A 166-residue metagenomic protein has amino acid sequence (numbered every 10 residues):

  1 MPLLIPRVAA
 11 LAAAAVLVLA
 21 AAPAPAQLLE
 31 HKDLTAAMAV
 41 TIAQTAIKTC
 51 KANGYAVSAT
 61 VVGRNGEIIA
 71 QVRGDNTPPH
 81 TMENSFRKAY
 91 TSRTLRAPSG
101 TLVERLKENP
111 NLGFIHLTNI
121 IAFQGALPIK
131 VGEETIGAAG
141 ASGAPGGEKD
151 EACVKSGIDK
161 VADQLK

Functional and structural regions predicted by a protein language model:
M1-A12: Bacterial N-terminal signal peptides that target proteins for export
A13-L19: Hydrophobic alpha-helical segments of integral membrane proteins
A21-P23: N-terminal signal peptide c-region/cleavage motif recognized by signal peptidases
P25-K166: Flexible, solvent-exposed loop/hinge segments and secondary-structure transition points
